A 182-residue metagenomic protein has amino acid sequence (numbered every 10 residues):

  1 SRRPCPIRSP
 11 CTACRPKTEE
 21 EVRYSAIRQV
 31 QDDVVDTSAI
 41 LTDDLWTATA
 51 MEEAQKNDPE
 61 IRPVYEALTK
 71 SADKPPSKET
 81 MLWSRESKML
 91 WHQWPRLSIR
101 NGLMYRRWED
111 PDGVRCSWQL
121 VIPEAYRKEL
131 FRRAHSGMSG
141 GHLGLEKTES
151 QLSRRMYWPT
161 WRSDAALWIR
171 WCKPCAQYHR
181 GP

Functional and structural regions predicted by a protein language model:
S1-S136: Flexible, low-complexity interdomain linkers flanking nucleic-acid-processing modules
I7, R106, S117, G141-T148 (+1 more regions): Intrinsically disordered, low-complexity, compositionally biased regions/tails
Y65-L68, S77, T148-P182: Amphipathic alpha-helical
K128, R132-S150, R154: Reverse-transcribing Pol proteins
